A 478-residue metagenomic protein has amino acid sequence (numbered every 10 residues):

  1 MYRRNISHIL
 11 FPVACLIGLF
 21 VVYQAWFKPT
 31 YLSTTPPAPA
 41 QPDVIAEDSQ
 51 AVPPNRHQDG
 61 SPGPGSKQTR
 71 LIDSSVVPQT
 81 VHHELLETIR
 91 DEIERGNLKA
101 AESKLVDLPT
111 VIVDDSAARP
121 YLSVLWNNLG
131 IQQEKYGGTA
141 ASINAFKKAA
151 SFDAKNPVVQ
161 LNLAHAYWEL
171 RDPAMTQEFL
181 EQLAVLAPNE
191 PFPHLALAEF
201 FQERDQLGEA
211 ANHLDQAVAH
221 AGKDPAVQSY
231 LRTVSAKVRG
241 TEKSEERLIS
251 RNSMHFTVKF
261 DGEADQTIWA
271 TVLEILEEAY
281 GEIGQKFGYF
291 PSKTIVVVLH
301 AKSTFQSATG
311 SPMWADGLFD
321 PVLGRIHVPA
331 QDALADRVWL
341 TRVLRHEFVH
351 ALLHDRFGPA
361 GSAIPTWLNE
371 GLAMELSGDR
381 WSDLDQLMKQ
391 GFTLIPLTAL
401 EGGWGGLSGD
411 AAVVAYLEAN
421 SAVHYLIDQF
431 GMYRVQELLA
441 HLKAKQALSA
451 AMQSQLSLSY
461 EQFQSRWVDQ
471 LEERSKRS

Functional and structural regions predicted by a protein language model:
E94, N128, Q132-Y136, E169-L170 (+2 more regions): Register position in tetratricopeptide repeats
R247-P365, R380-L384, L394-L397, E401-W404 (+3 more regions): Juxtacatalytic substrate-recognition/specificity segment
I283, L376, L394-E461, E472: Active-site-proximal alpha-helical
